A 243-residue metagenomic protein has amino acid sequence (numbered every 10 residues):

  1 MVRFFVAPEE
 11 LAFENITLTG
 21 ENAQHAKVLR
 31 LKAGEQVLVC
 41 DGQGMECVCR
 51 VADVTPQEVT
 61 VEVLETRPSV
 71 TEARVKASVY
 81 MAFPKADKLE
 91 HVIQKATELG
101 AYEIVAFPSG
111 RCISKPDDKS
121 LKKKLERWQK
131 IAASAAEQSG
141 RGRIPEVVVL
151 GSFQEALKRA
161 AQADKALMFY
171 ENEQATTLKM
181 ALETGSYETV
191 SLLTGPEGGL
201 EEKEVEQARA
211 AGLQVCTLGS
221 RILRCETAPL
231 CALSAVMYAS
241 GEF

Functional and structural regions predicted by a protein language model:
M1-P68: N-terminal positively charged helical leader segments and presequences
N15-L18, R74-S78, Y187-S191, A210-L218: Glycine/charged-rich beta-loop-alpha catalytic/anionic-binding loops adjacent to active sites
K27, T97-G100, R209: Non-catalytic positions within long, well-ordered alpha-helices that form the structural scaffold/packing of enzyme
K32, Y102-E103, E188, Q214: Short acidic/polar active-site loop segments enriched in Thr and Asp
G34, A96, A132, A208 (+1 more regions): Residue-level signal for inorganic ion chemistry
L64, V70-L167: RNA substrate-binding interface of SAM-dependent RNA methyltransferases
A161-G199, K203-E204, L213-T217: Active-site/ligand-binding-proximal alpha/beta "capping" segment
E202-F243: Structured adenosyl-cofactor binding patch, chiefly the S-adenosyl-L-methionine
